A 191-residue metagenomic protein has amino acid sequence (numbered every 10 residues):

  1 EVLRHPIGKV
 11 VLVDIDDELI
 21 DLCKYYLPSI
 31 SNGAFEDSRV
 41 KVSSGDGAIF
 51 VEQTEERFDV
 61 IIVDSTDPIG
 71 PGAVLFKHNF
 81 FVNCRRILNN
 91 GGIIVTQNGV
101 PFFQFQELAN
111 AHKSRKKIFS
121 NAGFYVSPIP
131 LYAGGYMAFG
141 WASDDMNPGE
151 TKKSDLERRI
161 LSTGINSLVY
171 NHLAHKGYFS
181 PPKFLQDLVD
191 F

Functional and structural regions predicted by a protein language model:
E1-G91, F103-E107: The AdoMet/dcAdoMet-binding core of the Class I SAM-like
T66, N98-P101, S127: Histidine- and/or cysteine-centered catalytic micro-motif in compact active-site loops
F81-V82, Q106-I129, G140: Conserved Class I S-adenosyl-L-methionine
G91, Y136-M137: Active-site lining segments that contact anionic ligands and/or coordinate catalytic metals
G91-N98: Conserved beta-strand signature within the Rossmann-like core of class I S-adenosyl-L-methionine
K113, A138-F191: SAM/dcSAM-binding transferase cores
P130-G134: A short beta-turn/loop motif at secondary-structure boundaries
